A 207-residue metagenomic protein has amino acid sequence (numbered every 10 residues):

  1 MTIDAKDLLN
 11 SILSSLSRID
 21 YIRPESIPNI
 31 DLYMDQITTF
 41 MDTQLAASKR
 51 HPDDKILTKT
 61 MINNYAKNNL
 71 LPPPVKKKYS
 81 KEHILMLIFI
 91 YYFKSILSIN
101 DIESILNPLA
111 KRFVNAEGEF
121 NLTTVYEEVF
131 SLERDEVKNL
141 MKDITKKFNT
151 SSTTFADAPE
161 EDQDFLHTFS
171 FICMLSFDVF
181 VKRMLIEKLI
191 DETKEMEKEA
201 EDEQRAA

Functional and structural regions predicted by a protein language model:
T2-R112: Basic helix-turn-helix/winged-helix DNA-binding cores and closely related short helical interaction motifs
P108, R112-A207: Intrinsically disordered, low-complexity, charge-dense segments enriched in Lys/Arg and Glu/Asp interspersed
